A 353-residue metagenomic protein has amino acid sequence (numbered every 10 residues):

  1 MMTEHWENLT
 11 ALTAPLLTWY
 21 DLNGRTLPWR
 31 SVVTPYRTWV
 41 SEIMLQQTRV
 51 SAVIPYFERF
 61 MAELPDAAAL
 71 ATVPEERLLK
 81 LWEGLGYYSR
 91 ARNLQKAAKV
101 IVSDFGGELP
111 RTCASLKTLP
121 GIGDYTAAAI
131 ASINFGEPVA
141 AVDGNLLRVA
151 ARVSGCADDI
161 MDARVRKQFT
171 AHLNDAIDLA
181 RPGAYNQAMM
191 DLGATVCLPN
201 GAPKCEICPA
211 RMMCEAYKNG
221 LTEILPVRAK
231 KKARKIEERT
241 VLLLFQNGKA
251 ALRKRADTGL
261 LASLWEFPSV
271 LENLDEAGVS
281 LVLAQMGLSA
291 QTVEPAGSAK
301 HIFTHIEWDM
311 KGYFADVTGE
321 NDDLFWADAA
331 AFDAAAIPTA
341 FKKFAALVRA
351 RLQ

Functional and structural regions predicted by a protein language model:
M1-T26, S31, A194-Q353: Intrinsically disordered, low-complexity, charged terminal extensions of DNA damage-control enzymes
T3-T10, P15-E206, A210-E223, S289: Catalytic cores of DNA base-excision repair glycosylases
